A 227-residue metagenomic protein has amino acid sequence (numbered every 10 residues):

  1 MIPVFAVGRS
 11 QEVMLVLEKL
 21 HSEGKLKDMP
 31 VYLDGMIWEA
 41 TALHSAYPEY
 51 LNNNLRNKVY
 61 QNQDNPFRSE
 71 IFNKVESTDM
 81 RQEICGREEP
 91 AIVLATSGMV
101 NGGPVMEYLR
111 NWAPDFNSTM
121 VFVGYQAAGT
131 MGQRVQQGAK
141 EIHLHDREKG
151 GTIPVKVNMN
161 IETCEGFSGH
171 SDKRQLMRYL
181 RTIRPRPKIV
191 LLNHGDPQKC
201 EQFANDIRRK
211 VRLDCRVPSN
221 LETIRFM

Functional and structural regions predicted by a protein language model:
M1-M227: Acidic/His-rich, metal-assisted hydrolase cores and their charged scaffolds
